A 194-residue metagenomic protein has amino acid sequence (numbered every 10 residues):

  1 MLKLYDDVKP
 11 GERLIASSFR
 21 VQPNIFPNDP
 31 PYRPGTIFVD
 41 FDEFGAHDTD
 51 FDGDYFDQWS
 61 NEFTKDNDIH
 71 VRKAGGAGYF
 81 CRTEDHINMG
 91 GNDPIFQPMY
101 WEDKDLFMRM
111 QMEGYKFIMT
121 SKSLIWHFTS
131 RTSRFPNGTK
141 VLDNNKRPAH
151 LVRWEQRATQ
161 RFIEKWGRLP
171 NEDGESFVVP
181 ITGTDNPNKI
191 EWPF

Functional and structural regions predicted by a protein language model:
M1-S18: Conserved donor-nucleotide/metal-binding helix-loop-beta segment in metal-dependent transferases, i.e., the alpha-helix
L14-H47: Short beta-strand-to-loop element that shapes/binds the nucleotide-sugar donor at the catalytic cleft/hinge
V21-P23, Q97, T120-K146: Active-site donor/metal-binding and catalytic loop motifs of nucleotide-sugar-dependent glycosylation enzymes
F44-E84, N145-L151: A recurrent flexible, glycine/aromatic-enriched loop bordering the glycosyltransferase active site that acts as
R72-G76, I87-W126: Donor nucleotide-sugar recognition loop
Y100, G183-F194: Non-catalytic N-terminal targeting/anchoring module and adjacent flexible stem/linker that precedes the structured
F135-D173: Catalytic core of nucleotide-sugar-dependent glycosyltransferases
